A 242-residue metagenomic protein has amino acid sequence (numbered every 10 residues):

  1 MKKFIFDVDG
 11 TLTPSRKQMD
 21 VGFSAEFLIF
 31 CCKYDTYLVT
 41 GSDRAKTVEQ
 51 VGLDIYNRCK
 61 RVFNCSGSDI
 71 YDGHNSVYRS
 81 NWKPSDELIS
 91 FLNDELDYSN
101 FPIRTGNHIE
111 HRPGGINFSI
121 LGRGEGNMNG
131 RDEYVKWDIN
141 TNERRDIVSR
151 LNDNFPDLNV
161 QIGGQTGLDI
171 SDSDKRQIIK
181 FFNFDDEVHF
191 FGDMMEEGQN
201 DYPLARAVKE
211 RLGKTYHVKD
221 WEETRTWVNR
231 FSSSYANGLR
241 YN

Functional and structural regions predicted by a protein language model:
K2-F4, G22-Y34, D185, L204-A207: A short, Lys/Arg-enriched amphipathic alpha-helix followed by its capping loop at the start of a domain
K2-Q18, L38, D201: Asp-based phosphoryl-transfer active-site loop
F4-F6, V62, H189-F191: Residue-level marker for buried hydrophobic side chains located in beta-strands that build the well-ordered beta-sheet
K17-H108: Active-site phosphate-binding/coordination module
D20, S171-N242: Mg2+-dependent phosphoryl-transfer enzymes with acidic/Ser/Thr/Gly-rich catalytic loops
C32-D35, P156-V160, D186, E210-K214: A generic structural motif
D35-Y37, R61, N117, H189 (+1 more regions): A structural signal for isolated positions on well-ordered beta-strands in alpha/beta enzyme cores
P102-H189, M195-E197: Conserved acidic, metal-coordinating active-site core of Asp-based, Mg2+-dependent phosphoryl-transfer enzymes
